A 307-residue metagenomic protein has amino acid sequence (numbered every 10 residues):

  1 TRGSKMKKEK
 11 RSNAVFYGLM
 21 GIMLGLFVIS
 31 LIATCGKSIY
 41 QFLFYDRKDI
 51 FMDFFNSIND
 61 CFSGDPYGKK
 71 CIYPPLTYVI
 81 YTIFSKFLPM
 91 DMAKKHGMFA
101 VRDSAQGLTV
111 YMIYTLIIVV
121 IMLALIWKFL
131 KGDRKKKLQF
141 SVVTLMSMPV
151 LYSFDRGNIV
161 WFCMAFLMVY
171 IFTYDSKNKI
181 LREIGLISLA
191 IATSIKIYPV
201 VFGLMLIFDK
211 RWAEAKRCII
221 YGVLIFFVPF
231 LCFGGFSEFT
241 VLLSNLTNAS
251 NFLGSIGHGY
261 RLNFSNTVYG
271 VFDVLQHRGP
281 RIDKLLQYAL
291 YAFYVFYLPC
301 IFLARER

Functional and structural regions predicted by a protein language model:
T1-K5: Short, Lys/Arg-enriched N-terminal segments with co-localized hydrophobic residues within the first ~10-30 amino acids
K7-E183, W212-R307: Primarily membrane-embedded glycan-assembly and transfer machineries that use lipid-linked glycans
R182-L206: Membrane-interface alpha helices of multi-pass inner-membrane proteins
